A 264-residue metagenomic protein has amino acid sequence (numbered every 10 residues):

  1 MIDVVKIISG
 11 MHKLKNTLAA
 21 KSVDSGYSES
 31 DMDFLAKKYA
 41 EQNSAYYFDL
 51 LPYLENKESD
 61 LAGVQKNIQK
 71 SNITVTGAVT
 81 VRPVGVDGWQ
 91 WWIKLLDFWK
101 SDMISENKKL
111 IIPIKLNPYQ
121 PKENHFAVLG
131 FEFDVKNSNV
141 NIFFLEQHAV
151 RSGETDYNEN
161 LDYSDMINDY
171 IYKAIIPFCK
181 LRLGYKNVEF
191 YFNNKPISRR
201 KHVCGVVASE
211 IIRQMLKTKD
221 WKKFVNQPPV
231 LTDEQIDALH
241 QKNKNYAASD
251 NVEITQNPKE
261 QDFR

Functional and structural regions predicted by a protein language model:
M1-I142, A149-S152: Cysteine protease catalytic domains with a Cys-His-Asp triad
K15, Y47, E58, N158 (+2 more regions): Generic N-terminal initiation segments characterized by hydrophobic and/or small/turn-forming residues
G26, K38, A45-Y46, D156 (+3 more regions): Intrinsically disordered, low-complexity N-terminal regions enriched in serine/proline/glycine with scattered basic
L51, R82, I112, N117 (+4 more regions): Intrinsic-disorder/low-complexity coil detector
V64, W92-K100, I167, I171 (+6 more regions): Generic structural signal of hydrophobic/aromatic residues within well-ordered alpha-helices of folded domains
D102-K217: Cysteine protease-like catalytic core of ubiquitin/ubiquitin-like
V188-Q261: C-terminal folded domains that constitute the principal catalytic or ligand-binding module of multi-domain proteins
